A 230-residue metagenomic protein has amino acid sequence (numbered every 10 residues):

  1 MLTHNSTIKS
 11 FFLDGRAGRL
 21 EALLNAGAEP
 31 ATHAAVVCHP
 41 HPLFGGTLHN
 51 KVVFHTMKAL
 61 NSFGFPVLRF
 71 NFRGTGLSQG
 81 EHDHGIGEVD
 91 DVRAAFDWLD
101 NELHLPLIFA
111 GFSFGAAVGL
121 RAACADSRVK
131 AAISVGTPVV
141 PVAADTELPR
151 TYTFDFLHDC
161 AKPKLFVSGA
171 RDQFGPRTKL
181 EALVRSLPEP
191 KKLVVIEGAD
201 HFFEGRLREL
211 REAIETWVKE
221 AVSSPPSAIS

Functional and structural regions predicted by a protein language model:
M1-P30: N-terminal cap/lid segment of alpha/beta-hydrolase-fold proteins
A28-R69: Short, surface-exposed "cap/lid" segments of acyl-processing enzymes
V52, H82-E102, R121: Alpha/beta-hydrolase active-site loop
G80, A199-R211: Catalytic histidine-centered segment of alpha/beta-hydrolase-like enzymes
G111-G119: Gly/Ala-rich beta-loop-alpha elbow adjacent to hydrolase catalytic centers
P141, A170-G175, H201-F202: Acidic catalytic loop of the alpha/beta-hydrolase fold
D159-A161, F166-S168, D172: Short beta-strand/loop motif that positions the catalytic acidic residue of the alpha/beta-hydrolase fold
S186-F202: Catalytic histidine neighborhood in serine/cysteine hydrolases with alpha/beta-hydrolase-type architecture
